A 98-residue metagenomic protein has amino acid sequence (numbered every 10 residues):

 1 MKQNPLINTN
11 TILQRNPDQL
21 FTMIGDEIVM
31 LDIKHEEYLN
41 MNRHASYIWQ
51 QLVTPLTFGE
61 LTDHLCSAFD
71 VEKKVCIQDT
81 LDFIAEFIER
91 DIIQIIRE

Functional and structural regions predicted by a protein language model:
M1-S46, Q50, I96: Acidic, low-complexity/disordered tracts enriched in E/D and polar residues
I24, E37-E98: Long, charge-rich, low-complexity alpha-helical segments
